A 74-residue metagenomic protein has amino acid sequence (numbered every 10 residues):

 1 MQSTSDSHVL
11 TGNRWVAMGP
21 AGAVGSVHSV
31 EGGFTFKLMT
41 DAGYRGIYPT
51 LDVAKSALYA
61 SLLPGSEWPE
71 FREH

Functional and structural regions predicted by a protein language model:
M1-D6, M39-H74: Mixed-charge, Lys/Arg-enriched low-complexity segments
S3-S26: N-terminal acidic leader/helix
A17, S26-S29, K55, G65: Functionally constrained cores in energy, signaling, and assembly domains
G19-Y44: Short aromatic-glycine-(Arg/Gly/Cys) micro-motifs in beta-strand/loop hairpins
